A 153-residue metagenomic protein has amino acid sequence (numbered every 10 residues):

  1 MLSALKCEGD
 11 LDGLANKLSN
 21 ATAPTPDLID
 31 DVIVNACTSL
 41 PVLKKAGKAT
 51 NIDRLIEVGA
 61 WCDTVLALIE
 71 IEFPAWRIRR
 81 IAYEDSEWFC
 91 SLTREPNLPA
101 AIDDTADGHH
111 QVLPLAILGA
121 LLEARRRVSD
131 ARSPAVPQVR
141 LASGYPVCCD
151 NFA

Functional and structural regions predicted by a protein language model:
L2-A100: N-terminal segment of the canonical double-stranded RNA-binding domain
V42-G47, E123-R132: Short helix-capping/linker segments at secondary-structure and domain boundaries
A101-L113: A short, exposed loop/beta-hairpin motif centered on an aromatic-Gly-Thr core
V112-A124: A short, charged, amphipathic alpha-helix used as a generic interaction element across diverse proteins
D130-A153: Intrinsically disordered, low-complexity charged/polar segments
